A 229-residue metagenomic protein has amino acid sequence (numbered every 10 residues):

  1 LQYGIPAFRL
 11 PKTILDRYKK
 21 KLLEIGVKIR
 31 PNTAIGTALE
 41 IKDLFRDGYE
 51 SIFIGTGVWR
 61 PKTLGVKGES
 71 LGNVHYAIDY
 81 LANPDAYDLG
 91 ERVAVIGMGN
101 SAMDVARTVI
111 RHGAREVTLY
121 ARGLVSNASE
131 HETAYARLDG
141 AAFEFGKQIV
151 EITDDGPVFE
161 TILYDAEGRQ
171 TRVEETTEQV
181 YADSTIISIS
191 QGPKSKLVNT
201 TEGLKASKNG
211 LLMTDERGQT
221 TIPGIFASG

Functional and structural regions predicted by a protein language model:
L1-I35, K62, N100-E144, E151-I152 (+1 more regions): Beta1-alpha1 glycine-rich phosphate/pyrophosphate-binding loop at the start of Rossmann-like nucleotide-binding domains
D16-K67, V150-V158, S184-I186, G192-K194: Feature captures the FAD/FMN-dependent oxidoreductase FAD-binding
G26, Y49, G90-E91, A114 (+3 more regions): Short, well-ordered alpha-helix to beta-strand connector turns
A34-L39, D79-N83, V125-S126: Short acidic loop-to-helix transition motifs that present clustered carboxylates
T56, G97, A121: Short beta-strand/turn micro-motifs composed of small residues that flank or help shape donor/cofactor-binding pockets
E69-E91, E167-E174, Y181-G229: FAD-site-proximal beta/loop scaffold in flavoenzymes
L89-G99: Beta1/beta-strand and adjacent pyrophosphate-binding region of the FAD-binding site in flavoprotein oxidoreductases
